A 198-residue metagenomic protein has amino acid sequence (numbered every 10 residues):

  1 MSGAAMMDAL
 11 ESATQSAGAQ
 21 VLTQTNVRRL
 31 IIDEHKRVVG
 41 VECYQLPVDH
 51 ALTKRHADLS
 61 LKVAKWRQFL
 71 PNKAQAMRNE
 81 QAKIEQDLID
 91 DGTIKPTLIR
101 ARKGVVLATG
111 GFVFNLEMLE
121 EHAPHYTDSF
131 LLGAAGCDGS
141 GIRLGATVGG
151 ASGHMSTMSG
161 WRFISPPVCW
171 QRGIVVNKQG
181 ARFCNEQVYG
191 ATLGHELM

Functional and structural regions predicted by a protein language model:
S2-M198: Residues forming the flavin
